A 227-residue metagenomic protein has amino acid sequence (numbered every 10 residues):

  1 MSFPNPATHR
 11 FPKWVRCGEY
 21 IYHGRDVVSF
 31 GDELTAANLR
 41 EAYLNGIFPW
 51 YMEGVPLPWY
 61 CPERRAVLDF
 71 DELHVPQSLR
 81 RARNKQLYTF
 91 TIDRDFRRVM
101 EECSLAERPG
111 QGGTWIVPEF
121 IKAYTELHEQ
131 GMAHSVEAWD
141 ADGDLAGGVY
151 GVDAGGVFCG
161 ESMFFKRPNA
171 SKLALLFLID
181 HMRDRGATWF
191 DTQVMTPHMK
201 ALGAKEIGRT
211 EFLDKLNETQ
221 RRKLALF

Functional and structural regions predicted by a protein language model:
M1-F227: N-acyltransferase acceptor-side catalytic subdomain
